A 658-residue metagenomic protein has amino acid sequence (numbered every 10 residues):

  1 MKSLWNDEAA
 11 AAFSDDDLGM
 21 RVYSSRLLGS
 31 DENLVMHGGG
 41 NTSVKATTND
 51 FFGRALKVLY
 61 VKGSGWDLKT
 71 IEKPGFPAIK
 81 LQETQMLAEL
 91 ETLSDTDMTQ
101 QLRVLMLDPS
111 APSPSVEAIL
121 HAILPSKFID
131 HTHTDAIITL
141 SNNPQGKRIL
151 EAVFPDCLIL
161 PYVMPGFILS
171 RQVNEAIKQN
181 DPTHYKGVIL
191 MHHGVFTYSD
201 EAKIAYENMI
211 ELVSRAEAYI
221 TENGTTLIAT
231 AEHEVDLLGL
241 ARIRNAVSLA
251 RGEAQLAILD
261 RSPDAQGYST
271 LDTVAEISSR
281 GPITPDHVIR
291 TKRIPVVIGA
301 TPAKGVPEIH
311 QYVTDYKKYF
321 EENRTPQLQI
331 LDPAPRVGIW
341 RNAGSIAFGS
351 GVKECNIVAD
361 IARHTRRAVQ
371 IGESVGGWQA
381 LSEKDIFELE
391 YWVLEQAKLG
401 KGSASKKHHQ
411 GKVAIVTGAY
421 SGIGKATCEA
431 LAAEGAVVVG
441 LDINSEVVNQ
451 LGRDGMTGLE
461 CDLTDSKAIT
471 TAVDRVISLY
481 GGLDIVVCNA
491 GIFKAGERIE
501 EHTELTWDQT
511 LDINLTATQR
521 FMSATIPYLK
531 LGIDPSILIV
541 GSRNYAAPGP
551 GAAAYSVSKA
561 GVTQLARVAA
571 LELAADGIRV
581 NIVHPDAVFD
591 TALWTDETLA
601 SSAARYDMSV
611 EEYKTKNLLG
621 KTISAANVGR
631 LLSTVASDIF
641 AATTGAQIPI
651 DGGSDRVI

Functional and structural regions predicted by a protein language model:
M1-A414, A426: Glycine-rich flexible loops
Y420-S421: Conserved glycine-rich cofactor-binding loop
F493-G496, F640, T644-I658: Short C-terminal tail/terminal secondary-structure segment of NAD(P)H-dependent dehydrogenase/reductase domains
E497-I499, T503-D508: Substrate-binding pocket helix/loop in short-chain dehydrogenase/reductase
M522, S558, A566: Active-site helix of classical SDR
P527, L571-E572, A641: Alpha-helical segment proximal to the catalytic Tyr-Lys
A574, R579, T643-G645: Short, small/polar-rich loop/turn modules that mediate ligand/substrate recognition or access, typified
